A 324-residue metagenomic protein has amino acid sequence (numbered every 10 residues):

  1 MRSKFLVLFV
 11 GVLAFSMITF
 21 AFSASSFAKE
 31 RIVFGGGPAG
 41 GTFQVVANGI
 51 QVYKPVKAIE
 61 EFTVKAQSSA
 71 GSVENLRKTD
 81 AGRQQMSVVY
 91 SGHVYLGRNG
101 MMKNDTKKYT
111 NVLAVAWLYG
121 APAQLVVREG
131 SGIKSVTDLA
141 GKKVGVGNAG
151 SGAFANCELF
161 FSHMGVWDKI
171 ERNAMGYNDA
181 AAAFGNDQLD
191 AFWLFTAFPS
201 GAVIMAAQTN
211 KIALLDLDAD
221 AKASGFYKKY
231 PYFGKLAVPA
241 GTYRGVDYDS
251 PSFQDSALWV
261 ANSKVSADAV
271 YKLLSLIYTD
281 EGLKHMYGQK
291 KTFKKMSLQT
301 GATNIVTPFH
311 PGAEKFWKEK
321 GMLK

Functional and structural regions predicted by a protein language model:
M1-L13: Bacterial N-terminal signal peptides that target proteins for export
F15-S25: C-terminal segment of classical bacterial N-terminal signal peptides
K29-A58, F62, A121-N186, K295 (+4 more regions): Bilobed "Venus flytrap"/periplasmic-binding protein-like clamshell domains and structurally analogous long
K29-L96, D105: N-terminal (or domain-start) structured segment
Q84-Y119, S200: Acidic, polar ligand-binding/catalytic clefts
S91-H93, M101-D105, S131, D168-V265: Pocket-lining segment of extracytoplasmic ligand-binding domains
K143-L159, Y230-K295, Q299-A302: Ligand-binding clefts/hinges and TM-proximal coupling segments of bilobed small-molecule sensing domains
D179, T196-N210, L214, F226-Y227 (+2 more regions): An extracytoplasmic/periplasmic, membrane-proximal ligand-sensing/linker region
